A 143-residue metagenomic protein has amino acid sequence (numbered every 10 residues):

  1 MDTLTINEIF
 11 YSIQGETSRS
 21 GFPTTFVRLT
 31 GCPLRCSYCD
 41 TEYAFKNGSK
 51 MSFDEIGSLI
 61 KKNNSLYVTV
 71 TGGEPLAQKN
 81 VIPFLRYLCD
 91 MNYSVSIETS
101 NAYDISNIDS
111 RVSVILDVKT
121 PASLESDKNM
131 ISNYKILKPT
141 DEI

Functional and structural regions predicted by a protein language model:
M1-S49, K62-N64: N-terminal [4Fe-4S]-dependent radical SAM core
S18, T24, P75-L76, T120: Short, flexible micro-motifs
R28, T71-G72: A secondary-structure boundary/capping signal
Y38-I56, N107-L116: Short, surface-exposed acidic-centric catalytic microdomains
T41, T69-T71, T99: Ser/Thr-centric signal marking residues that sit in or immediately flank functional binding/regulatory motifs
K46-T71, A77-K79: Glycine/small-residue-rich loop that forms an oxyanion/phosphate-binding "nest" at active or ligand-binding sites
L76-I143: Conserved AdoMet/S-adenosylmethionine-binding subsite of the radical SAM
